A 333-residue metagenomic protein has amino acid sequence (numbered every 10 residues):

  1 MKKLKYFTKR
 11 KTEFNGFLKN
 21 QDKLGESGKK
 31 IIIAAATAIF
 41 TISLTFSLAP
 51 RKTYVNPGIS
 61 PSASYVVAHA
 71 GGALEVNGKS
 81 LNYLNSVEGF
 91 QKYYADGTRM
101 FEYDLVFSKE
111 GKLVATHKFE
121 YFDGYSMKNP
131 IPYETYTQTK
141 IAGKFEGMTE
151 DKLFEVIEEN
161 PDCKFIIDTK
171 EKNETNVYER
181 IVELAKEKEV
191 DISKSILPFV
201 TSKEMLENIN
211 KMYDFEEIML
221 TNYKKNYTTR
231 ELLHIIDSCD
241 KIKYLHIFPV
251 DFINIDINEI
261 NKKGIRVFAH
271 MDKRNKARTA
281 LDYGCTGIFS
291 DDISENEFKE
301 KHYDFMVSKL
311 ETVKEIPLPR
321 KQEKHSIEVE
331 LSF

Functional and structural regions predicted by a protein language model:
K3-Y6, R10-F333: Phosphate-group recognition and catalysis centered on beta-loop-alpha active-site segments
